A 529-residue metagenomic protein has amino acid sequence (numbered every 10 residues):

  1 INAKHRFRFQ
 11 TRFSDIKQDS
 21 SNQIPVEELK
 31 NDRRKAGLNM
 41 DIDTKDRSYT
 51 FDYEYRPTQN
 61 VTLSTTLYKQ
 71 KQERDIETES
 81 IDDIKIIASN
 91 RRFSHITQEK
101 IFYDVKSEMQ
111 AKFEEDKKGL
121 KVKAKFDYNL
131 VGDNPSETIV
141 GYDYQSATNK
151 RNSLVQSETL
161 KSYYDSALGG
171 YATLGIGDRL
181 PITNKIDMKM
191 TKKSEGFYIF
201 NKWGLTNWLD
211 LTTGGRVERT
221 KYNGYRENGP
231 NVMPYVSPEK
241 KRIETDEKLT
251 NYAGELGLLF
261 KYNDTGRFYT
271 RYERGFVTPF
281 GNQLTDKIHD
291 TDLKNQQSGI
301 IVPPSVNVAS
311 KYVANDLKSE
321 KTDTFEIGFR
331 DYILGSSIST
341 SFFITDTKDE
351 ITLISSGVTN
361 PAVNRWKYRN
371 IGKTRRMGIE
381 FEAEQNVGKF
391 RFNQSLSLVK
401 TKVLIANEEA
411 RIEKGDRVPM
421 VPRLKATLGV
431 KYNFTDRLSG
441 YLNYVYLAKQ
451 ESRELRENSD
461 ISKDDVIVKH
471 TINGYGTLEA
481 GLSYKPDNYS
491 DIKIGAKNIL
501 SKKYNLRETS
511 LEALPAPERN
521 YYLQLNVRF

Functional and structural regions predicted by a protein language model:
I1-A3, Y55-V61, Y128-G132, W203-N207 (+13 more regions): Outer-membrane beta-barrel strand-turn architecture
R6-F7, R12, T44-G229, K261 (+3 more regions): Face-selective signature of the C-terminal outer-membrane beta-barrel domain
F7-F9, L63-T65, S136-V140, L211-T213 (+9 more regions): Transmembrane beta-strands of outer-membrane beta-barrel proteins
F13-K17, K69-E73, Y128, Y144-K150 (+11 more regions): Transmembrane beta-strands of outer-membrane beta-barrel pores
S21-N39, E77-M109, L154-K185, Y222-E247 (+5 more regions): Solvent-exposed loop segments that connect transmembrane elements
T62-Y68, Q72-T78, K261, R267-Y269 (+6 more regions): Membrane-embedded beta-barrel scaffold of Gram-negative outer-membrane proteins
K125, L205-N207, L211, T220 (+4 more regions): Gram-negative outer-membrane beta-barrel transporters
F276, Y446-S462, S483-F529: C-terminal beta-signal and adjacent terminal beta-strands/loops of Gram-negative outer-membrane beta-barrel proteins
